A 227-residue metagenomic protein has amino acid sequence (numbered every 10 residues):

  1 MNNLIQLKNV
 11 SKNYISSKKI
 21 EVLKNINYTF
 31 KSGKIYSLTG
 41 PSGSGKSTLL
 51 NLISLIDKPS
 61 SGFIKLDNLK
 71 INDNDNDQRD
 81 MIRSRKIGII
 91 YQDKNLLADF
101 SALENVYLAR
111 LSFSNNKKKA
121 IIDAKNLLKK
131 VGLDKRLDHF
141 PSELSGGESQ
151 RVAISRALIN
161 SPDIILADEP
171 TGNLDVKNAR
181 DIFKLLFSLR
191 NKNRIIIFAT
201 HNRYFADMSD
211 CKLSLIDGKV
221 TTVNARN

Functional and structural regions predicted by a protein language model:
T39-P41: The feature captures the beta-strand-to-loop junction immediately N-terminal to the Walker
S54: Helix-to-loop junction immediately C-terminal to a conserved catalytic motif
G62-D73: Conserved ABC transporter NBD signature motif
F100-A109: Short coil-to-helix segment of the ABC ATPase nucleotide-binding domain corresponding to the Q-loop/switch region
F140-Q150: Conserved ABC ATPase signature
I159-D163: A short, proline-enriched helix->beta-strand linker immediately N-terminal to the Walker B motif in ABC-type P-loop
I165-D168: Catalytic Walker B motif of ABC-type/P-loop ATPase nucleotide-binding domains
